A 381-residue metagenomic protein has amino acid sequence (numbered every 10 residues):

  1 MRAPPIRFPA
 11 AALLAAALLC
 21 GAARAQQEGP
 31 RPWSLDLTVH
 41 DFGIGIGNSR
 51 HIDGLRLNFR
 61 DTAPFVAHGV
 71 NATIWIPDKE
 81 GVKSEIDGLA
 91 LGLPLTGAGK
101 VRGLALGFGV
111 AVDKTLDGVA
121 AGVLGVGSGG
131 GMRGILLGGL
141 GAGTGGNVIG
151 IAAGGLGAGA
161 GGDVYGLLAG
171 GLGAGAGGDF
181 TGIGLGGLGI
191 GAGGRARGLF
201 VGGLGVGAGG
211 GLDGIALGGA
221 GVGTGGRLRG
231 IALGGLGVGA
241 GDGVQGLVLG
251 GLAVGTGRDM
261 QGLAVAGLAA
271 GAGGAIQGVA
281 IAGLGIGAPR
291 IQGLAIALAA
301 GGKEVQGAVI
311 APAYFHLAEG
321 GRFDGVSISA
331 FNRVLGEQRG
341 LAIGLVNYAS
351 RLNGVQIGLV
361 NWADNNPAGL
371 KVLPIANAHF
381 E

Functional and structural regions predicted by a protein language model:
M1-I6: N-terminal secretory signal peptides that target proteins for export/translocation
R7-P9, Q277: Residues marking helix boundaries in flexible regions
P9-C20: Bacterial N-terminal signal peptides
G21-A25: Sec/Tat signal peptide C-region and signal peptidase I cleavage site
Q26-E381: Surface-exposed, glycine- and small/polar-enriched segments that build interaction surfaces at terminal
